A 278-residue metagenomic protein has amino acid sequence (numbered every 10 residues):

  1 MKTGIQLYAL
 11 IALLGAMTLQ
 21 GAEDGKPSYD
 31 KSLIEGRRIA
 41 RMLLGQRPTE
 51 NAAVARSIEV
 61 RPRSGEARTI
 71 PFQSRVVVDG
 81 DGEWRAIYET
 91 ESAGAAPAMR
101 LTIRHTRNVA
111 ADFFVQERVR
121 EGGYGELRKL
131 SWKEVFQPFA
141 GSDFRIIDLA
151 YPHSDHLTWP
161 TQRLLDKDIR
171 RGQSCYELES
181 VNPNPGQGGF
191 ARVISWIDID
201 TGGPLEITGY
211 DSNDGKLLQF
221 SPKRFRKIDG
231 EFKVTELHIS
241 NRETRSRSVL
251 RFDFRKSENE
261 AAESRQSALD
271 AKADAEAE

Functional and structural regions predicted by a protein language model:
M1-A9: Bacterial N-terminal signal peptides that target proteins for export
Y8-A16: Bacterial N-terminal signal peptides
L19-E23: Boundary at the C-terminal end of the N-terminal hydrophobic targeting segment
D24-R38, R47-P48, E66, H105-A191 (+2 more regions): Flexible, processing/modification-adjacent segments and terminal tails in exported/periplasmic/extracellular proteins
K31-G123: N-terminal mature ectodomain segment of secretory-pathway/periplasmic proteins
V54, A86-Y88, F113, Q162 (+3 more regions): Well-ordered beta-strand positions enriched in small/hydrophobic/aromatic, beta-favoring residues
Q73-V77, T161-I169, K223-F225: Short amphipathic beta-strand and strand-loop transition segments with alternating hydrophobic
A93, T102, I147-Y151, K167-S267: Gly/Pro-enriched, hydrophobic low-complexity segments that function as extracytoplasmic propeptides/linkers
